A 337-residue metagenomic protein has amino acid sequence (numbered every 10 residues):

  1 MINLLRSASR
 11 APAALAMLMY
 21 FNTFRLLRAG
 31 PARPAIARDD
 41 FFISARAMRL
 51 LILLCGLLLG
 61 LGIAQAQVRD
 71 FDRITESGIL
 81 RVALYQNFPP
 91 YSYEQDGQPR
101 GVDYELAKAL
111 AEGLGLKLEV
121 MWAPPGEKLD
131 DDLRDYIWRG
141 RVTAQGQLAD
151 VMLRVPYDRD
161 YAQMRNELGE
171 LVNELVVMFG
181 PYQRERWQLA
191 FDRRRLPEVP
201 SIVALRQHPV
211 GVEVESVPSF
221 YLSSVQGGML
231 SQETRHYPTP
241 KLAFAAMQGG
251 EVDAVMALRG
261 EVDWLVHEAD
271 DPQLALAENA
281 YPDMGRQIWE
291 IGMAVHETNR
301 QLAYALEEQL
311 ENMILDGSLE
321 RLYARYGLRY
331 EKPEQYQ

Functional and structural regions predicted by a protein language model:
L51-G60: Bacterial N-terminal signal peptides
Q67-P156: Extracytoplasmic small-molecule ligand-binding "clamshell" domains of the periplasmic binding protein/Venus flytrap
L80-Q86, R100, P200-P218: Short loop->beta-strand "edge-of-pocket" segments that line small-molecule binding or catalytic clefts across diverse
Q86, N173, Y182-A190, R259 (+2 more regions): Periplasmic-binding protein-like
Y104-G113, F191-E198, V203, Q207-P209 (+1 more regions): Extended ligand-binding regions for polar small-molecule ligands
K108, E112-K117, M121, G180-Q183 (+5 more regions): Ligand-binding cleft/hinge of the Venus flytrap
V120-E198, I202: Acidic, polar ligand-binding/catalytic clefts
V151-E170, Y221-V225, Q248-G249, D253-Q287: A ligand-binding cleft/hinge motif common to bilobed small-molecule-binding domains
